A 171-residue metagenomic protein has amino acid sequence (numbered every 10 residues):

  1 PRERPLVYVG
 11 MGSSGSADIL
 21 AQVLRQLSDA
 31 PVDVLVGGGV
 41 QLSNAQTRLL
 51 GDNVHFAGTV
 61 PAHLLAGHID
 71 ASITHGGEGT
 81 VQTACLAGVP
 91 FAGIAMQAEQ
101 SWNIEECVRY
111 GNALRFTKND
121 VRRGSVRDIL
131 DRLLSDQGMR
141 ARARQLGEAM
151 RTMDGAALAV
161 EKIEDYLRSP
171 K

Functional and structural regions predicted by a protein language model:
P1-A71: Donor-nucleotide binding loops and adjacent catalytic segments primarily of GT-B fold Leloir glycosyltransferases
N44-K171: Nucleotide-activated sugar donor-binding and catalytic core shared by glycosyltransferases and related lipid-linked
